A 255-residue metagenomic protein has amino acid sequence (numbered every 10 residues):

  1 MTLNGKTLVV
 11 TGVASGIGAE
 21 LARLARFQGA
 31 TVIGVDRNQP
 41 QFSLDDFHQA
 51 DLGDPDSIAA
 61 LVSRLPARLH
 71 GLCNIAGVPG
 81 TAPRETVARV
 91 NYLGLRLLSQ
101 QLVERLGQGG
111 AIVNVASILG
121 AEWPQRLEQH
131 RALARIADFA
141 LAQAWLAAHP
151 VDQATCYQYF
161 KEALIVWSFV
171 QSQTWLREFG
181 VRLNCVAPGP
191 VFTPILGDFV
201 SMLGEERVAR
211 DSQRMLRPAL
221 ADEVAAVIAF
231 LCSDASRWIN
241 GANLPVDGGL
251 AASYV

Functional and structural regions predicted by a protein language model:
T11-R23: N-terminal Rossmann NAD(P)H-binding glycine-rich loop of SDR-like oxidoreductase domains
F42-D56: Rossmann-fold cofactor-recognition segment
P79-G80, E85, Q108-E178, P190-F192: Catalytic loop of short-chain dehydrogenase/reductase
L97, Q153-Q158, E162-I165, C185 (+2 more regions): C-terminal helical subdomain
N114-S117, R182-P194, C232, P245-D247: Conserved SDR Rossmann-fold cofactor-binding beta-strand/turn motif
R126-A134, V191-Q213, S253-V255: A glycine/serine/threonine-rich, flexible loop-to-helix segment that serves as the NAD(P) cofactor-binding "lid"
R177, R182, I239-G241: Short, small/polar-rich loop/turn modules that mediate ligand/substrate recognition or access, typified
